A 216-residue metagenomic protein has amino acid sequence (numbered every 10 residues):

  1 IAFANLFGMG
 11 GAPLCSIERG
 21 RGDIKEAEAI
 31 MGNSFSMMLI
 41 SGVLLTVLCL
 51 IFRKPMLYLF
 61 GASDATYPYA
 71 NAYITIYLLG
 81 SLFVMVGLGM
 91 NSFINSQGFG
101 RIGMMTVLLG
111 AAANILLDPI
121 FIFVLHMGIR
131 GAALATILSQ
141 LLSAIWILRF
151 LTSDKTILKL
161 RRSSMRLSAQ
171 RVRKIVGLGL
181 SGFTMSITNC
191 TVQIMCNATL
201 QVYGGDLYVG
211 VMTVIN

Functional and structural regions predicted by a protein language model:
I1-V47, V84-G103, N197, V209-N216: Small-residue-rich hydrophobic transmembrane alpha-helices
A2, G42, T46, Y77-S81 (+4 more regions): Residue-level hotspots within the lipid-embedded alpha helices of multi-pass solute transporters
N5-M9, C49, G87-L88, N114 (+3 more regions): Functionally critical, cavity-lining and gating residues within the transmembrane helices of 12-TM secondary
G10, Q170-T199: Core transmembrane alpha-helical segments of multi-pass membrane transporters/permeases
G11-A12, F52-R53, M90, L117-D118 (+3 more regions): Hydrophobic/aromatic residues in alpha-helical transmembrane segments
C15-L82, V124-L180: Short alpha-helical transmembrane segments in multi-pass integral membrane proteins
M38, F93-L116, L134-I137: Alpha-helical transmembrane segments of multi-pass membrane transporters/permeases
L57-D64, I120-M127, C190-I215: Helix-terminus/linker motif at the lipid-water interface of multi-pass membrane proteins
